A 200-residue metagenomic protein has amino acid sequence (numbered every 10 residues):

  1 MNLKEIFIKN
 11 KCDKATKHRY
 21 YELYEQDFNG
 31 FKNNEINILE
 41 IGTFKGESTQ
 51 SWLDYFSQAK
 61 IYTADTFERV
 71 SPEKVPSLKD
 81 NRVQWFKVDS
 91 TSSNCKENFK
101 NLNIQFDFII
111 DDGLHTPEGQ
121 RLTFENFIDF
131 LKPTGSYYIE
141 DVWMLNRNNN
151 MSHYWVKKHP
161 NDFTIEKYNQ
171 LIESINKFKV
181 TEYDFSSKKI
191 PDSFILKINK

Functional and structural regions predicted by a protein language model:
M1-I110, L114-I139, W143-K200: A short alpha-helical cap/connector motif
